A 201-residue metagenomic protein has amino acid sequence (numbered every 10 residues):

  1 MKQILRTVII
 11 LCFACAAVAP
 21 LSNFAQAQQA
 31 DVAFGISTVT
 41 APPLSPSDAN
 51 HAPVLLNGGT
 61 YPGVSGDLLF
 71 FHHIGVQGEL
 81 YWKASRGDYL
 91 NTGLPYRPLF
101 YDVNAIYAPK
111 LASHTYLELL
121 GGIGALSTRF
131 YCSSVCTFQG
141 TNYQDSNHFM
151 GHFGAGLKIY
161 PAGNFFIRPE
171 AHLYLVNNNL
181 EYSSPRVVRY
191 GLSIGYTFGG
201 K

Functional and structural regions predicted by a protein language model:
M1-Q29, G199-K201: Cleavable N-terminal export/targeting peptides
Q26-P42, L119: Transmembrane beta-strand segments of Gram-negative outer membrane beta-barrel proteins
I36-T38, P62-F138, H148-F149, I159-G163 (+2 more regions): Gram-negative (and chloroplast) outer-membrane scaffold detector with strong preference for beta-barrel transmembrane
V39-P62, S146-N147: Surface-exposed strand-loop-strand hairpins of Gram-negative outer-membrane beta-barrel proteins
D48-A52, G87-L94, C136-Y143, N177-Y182: Extracellular loop and loop/strand-boundary signature of outer-membrane beta-barrel proteins
S184-V187: Extracellular carbohydrate recognition
